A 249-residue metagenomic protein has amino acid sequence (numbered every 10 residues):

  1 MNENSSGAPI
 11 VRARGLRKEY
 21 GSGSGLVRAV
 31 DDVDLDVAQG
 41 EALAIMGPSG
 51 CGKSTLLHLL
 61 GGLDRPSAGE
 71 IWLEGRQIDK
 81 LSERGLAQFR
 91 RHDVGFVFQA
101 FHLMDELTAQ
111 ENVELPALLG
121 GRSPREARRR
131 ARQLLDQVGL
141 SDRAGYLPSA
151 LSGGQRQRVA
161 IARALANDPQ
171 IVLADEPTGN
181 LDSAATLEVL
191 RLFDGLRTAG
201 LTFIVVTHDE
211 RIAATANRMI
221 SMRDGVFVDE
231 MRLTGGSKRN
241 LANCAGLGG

Functional and structural regions predicted by a protein language model:
M1-E19, R232-G249: ABC-family P-loop ATPase nucleotide-binding domain
P9-F227: ABC family nucleotide-binding domain
